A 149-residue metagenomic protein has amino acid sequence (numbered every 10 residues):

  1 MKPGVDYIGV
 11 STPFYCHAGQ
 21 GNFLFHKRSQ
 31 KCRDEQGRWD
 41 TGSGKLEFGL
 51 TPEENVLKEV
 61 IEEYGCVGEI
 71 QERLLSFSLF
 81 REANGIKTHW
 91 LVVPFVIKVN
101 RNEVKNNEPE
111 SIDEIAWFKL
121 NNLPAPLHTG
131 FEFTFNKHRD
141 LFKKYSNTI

Functional and structural regions predicted by a protein language model:
M1-L24, V92-V96: Conserved N-terminal beta-strand and adjoining loop/helix that marks the start of the Nudix/MutT-like hydrolase domain
G4-I8, E35-R38, G85-L91, P109-I112: A generic structural micro-feature
A18-Q20, F77-V104, H138: Active-site-adjacent beta-strand/loop module that shapes the phosphate/pyrophosphate-binding cleft
N22-E62: Conserved Nudix-box catalytic region and its N-terminal flanking loop in Nudix hydrolases and closely related
V67-S76: A short coil-to-beta-strand element that immediately follows conserved catalytic motifs
P94, N106-K137: NUDIX/MutT-family hydrolases
E132-I149: Charged phosphate-binding loop/patch that engages nucleotide di/tri-phosphates or the phosphate backbone of nucleic
